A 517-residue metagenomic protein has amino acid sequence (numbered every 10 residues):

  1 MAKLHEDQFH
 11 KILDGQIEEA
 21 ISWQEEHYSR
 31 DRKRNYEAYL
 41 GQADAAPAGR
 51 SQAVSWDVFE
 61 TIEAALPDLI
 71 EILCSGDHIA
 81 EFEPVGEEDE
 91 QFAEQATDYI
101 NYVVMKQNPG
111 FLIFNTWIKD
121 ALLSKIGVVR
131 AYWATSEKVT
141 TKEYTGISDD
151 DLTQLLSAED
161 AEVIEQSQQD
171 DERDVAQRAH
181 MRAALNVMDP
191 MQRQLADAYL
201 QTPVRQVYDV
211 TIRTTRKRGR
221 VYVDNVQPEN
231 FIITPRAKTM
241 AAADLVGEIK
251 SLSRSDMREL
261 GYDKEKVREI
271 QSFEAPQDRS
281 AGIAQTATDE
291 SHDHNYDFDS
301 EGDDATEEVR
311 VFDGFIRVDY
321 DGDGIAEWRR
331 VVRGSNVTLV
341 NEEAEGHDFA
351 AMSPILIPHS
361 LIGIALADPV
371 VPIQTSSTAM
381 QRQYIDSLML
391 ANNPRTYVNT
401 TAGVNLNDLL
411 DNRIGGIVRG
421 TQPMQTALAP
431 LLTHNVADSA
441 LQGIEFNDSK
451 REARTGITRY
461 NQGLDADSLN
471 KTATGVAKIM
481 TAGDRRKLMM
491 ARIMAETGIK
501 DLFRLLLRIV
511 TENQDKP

Functional and structural regions predicted by a protein language model:
M1-P517: Extended alpha-helical, oligomerization-prone segments that build pores/tubes and scaffolds
